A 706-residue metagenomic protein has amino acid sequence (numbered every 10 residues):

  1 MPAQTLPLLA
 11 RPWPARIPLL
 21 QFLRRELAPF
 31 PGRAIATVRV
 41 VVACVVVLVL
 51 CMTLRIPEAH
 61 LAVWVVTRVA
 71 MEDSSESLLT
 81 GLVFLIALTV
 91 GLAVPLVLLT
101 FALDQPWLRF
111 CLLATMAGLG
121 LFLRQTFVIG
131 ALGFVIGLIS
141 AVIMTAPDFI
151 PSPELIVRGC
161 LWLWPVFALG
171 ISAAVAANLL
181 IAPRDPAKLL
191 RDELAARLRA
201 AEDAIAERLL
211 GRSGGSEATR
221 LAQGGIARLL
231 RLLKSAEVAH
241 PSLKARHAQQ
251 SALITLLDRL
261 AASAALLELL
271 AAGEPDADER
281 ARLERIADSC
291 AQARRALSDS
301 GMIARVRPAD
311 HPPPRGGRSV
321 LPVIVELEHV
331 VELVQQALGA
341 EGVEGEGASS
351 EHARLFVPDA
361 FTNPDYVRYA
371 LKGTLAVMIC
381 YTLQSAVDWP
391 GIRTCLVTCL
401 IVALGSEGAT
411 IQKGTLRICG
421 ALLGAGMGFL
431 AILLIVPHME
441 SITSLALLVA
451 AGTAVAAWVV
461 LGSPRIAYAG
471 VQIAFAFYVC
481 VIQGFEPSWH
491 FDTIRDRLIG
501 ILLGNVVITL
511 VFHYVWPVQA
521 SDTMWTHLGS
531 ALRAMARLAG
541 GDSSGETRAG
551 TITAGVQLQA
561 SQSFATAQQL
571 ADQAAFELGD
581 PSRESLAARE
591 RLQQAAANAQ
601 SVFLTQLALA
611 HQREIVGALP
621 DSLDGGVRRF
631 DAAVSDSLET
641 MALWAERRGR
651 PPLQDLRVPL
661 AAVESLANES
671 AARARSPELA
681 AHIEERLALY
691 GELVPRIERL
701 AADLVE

Functional and structural regions predicted by a protein language model:
M1, T553-P581, S585-Q606, M641 (+1 more regions): Long, low-complexity, intrinsically disordered cytosolic termini of multi-pass membrane proteins
M1-P241, A245, S319-L321, E332-G339 (+4 more regions): A transmembrane helix-and-boundary motif of multi-pass membrane transporters/channels
L19-L27, G91, L119, G170 (+12 more regions): Non-catalytic, interaction-prone regions of core transcription and DNA-replication machinery
E193-R212, Q250-A353, N598-E706: Soluble C-terminal extramembrane regulatory/interaction domains of multi-pass membrane proteins
